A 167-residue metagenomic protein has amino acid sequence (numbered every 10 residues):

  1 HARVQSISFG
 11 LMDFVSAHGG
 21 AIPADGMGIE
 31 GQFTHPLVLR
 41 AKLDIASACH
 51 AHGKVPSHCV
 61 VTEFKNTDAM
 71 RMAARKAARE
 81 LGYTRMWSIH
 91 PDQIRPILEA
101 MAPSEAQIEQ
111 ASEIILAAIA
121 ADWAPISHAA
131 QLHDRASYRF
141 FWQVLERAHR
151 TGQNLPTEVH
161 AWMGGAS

Functional and structural regions predicted by a protein language model:
H1-S167: Expand to "…catalyze enediolate/carbanion chemistry for C-C bond making/breaking, isomerization, decarboxylation
